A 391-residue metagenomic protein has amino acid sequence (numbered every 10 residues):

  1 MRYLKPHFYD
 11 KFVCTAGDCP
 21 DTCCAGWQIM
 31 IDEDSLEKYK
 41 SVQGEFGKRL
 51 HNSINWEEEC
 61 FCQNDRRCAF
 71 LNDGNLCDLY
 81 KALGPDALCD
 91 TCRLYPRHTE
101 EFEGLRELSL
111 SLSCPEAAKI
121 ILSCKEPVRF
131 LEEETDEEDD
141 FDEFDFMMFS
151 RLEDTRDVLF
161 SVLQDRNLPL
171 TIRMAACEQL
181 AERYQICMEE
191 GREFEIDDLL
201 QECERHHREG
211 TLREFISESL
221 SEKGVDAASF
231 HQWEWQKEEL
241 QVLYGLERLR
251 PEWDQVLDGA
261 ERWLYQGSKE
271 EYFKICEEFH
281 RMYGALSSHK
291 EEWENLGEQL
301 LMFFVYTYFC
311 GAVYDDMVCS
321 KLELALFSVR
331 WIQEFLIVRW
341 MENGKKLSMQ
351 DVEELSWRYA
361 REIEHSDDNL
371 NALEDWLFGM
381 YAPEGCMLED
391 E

Functional and structural regions predicted by a protein language model:
M1-C89, R93-D136: N-terminal cysteine/histidine-rich coordination modules
M1-T15, D140-E143, Y244-E261: Short, charged N-terminal helix-start/capping segments
A16, P20, R156, A325-V329: Short runs of predominantly hydrophobic/aromatic residues within well-ordered alpha helices that form helix-helix
I31-S35, L110, R151, T155 (+4 more regions): Alpha-helical structural motif
Y80-G84, F102, E143-M147, R151 (+2 more regions): Conserved aromatic-histidine-acidic binding/catalytic patches
E116-H207: Charged, amphipathic alpha-helical linkers/stalks
P169-E391: Hydrophobic, aromatic-lined core segments that form the binding pocket/scaffold for planar heteroaromatic ligands
